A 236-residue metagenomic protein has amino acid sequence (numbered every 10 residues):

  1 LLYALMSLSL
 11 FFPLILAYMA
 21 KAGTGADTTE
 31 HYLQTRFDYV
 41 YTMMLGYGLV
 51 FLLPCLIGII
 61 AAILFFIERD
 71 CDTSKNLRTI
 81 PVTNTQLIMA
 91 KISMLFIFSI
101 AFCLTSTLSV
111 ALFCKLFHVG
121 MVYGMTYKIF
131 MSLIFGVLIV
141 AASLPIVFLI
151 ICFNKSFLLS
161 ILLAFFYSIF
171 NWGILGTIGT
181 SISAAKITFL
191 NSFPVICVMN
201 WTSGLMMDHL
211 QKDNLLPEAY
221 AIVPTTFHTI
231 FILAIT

Functional and structural regions predicted by a protein language model:
Y3-A4, N154-S168: Alpha-helical transmembrane segments of multi-pass membrane transporters/permeases
M6-I59, M89-F157, L216-T226: Secretory targeting signals
L16-V40, I161, F165-T236: Terminal transmembrane helical anchor/hairpin motif
I59-R78: Transmembrane helix boundary and interhelical loop/hinge segments in multi-pass membrane proteins
F65, A141-L149, I232-T236: Transmembrane alpha-helical segments
E68, P81, C152-N154: Helix-loop interface residues and adjacent transmembrane-helix termini in multi-pass membrane transporters, primarily
R78-N84: Short helix-to-coil transition segments within interhelical loops that connect adjacent transmembrane helices
